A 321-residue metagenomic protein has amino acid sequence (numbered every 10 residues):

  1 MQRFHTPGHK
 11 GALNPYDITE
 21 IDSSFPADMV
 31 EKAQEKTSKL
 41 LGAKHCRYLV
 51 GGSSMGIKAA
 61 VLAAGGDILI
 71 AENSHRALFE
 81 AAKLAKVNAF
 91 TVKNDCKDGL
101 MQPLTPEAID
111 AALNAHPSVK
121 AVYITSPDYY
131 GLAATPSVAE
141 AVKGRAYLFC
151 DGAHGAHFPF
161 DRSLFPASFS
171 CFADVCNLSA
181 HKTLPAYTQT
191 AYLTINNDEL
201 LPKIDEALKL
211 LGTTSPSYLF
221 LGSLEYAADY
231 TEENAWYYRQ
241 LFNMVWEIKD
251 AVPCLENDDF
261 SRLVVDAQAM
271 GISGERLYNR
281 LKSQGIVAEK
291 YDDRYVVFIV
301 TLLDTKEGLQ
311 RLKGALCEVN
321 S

Functional and structural regions predicted by a protein language model:
M1-D28: N-terminal "arm"/small-domain region of PLP-dependent enzymes with the aminotransferase-like
Y16-D22, K36, A89-K97: Gly-rich Lys/Arg/Thr-decorated short loops/hinges at beta-loop-alpha junctions or inter-strand turns that position
E20-C46: Active-site-flanking structural segment that lines cofactor/substrate pockets
P26, A71, M270: Charged, low-complexity surface patches
A27, A235-Y238, F242, K306-L309: Generic detection of long, well-ordered alpha-helical segments
L40-C46, G51-L255, A267: Conserved PLP-enzyme active-site core in the AAT-like
D250-S321: Conserved C-terminal alpha-helix-loop-beta "cap" of PLP-dependent enzymes that closes/shapes the active-site mouth
